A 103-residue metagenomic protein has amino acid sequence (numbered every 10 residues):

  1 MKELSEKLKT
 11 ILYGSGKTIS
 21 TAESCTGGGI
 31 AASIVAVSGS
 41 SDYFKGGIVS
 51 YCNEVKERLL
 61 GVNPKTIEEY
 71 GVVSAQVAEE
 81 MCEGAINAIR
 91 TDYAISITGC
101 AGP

Functional and structural regions predicted by a protein language model:
M1-P103: Short alpha-helical segments enriched in small residues
